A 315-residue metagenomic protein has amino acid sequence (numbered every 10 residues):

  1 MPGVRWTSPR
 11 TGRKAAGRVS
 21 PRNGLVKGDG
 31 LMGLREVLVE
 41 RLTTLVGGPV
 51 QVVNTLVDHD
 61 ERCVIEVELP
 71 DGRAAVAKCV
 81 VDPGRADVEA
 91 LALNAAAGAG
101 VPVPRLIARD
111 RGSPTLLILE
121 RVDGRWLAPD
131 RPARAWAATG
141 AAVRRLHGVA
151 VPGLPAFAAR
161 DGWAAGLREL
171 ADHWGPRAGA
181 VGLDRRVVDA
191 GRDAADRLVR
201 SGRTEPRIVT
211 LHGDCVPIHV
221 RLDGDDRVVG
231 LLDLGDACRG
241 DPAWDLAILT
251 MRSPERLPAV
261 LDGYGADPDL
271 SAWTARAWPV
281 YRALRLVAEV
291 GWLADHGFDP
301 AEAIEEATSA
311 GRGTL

Functional and structural regions predicted by a protein language model:
K14, R18-L31: Short, Lys/Arg-enriched N-terminal segments with co-localized hydrophobic residues within the first ~10-30 amino acids
G33-G48, G148-G213, D223-D226, D269 (+2 more regions): An alpha-helical support segment within catalytic cores of ATP-dependent transferases
N54-G162: ATP-binding pocket architecture of kinase catalytic cores
R62, C238-P242, A247-L315: Helix-rich C-terminal or lid/interface subdomains of diverse kinases
C63-E68, L106, T115, D196-L246: Active-site acidic catalytic loop and adjacent metal/ATP-binding pocket of ATP-dependent phosphoryl transfer enzymes
G112, L116-D130, G148-V151, D172-G179 (+1 more regions): A glycine-centered beta->alpha junction motif in the catalytic cores of kinase/phosphotransferase enzymes
